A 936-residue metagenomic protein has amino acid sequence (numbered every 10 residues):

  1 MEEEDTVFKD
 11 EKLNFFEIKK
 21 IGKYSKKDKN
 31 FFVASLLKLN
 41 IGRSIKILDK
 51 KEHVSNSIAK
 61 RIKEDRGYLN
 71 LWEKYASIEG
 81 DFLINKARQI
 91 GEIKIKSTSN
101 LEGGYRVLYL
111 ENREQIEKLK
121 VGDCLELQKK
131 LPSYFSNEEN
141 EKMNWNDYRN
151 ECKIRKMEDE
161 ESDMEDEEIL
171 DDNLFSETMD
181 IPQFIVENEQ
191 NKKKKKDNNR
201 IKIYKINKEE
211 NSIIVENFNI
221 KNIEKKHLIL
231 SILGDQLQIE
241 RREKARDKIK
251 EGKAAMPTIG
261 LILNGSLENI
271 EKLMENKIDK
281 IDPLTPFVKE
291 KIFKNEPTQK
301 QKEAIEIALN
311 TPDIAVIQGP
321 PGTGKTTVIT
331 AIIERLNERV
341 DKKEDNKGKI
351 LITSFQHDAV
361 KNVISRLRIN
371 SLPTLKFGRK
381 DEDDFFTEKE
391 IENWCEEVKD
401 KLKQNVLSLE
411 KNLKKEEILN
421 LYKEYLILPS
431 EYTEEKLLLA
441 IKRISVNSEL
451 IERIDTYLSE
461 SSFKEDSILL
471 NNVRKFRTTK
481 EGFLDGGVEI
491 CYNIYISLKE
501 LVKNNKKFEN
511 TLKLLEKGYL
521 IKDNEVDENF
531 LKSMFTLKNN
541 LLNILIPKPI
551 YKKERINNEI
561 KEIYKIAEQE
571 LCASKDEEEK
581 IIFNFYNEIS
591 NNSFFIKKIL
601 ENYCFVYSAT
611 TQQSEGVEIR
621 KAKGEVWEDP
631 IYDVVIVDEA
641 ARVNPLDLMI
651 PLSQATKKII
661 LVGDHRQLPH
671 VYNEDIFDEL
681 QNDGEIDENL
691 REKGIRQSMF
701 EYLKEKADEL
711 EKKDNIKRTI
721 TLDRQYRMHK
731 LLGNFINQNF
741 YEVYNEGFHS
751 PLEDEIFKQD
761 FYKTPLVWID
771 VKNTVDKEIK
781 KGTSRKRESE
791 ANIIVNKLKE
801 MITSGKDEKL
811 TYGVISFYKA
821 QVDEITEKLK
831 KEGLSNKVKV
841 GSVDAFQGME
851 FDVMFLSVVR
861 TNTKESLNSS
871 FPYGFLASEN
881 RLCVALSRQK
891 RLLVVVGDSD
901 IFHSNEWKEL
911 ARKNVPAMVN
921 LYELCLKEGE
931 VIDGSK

Functional and structural regions predicted by a protein language model:
E3-P297, F385-E410, E416, N420-L421 (+4 more regions): Pre-ATPase regulatory/linker segments immediately N-terminal to the P-loop/RecA-like helicase/translocase core
E275-I281, F463-D633: Conserved helicase NTPase catalytic core signature
K280-E397, E588-F740, Y922-L926: ASCE P-loop NTPase helicase motor core
D345-D455, S459: P-loop NTPase motor core
V360-N362, D383-E388, L668-Y672, K730-L731 (+5 more regions): Switch/connector loops and helix/strand junctions flanking conserved nucleotide-binding motifs in nucleotide-processing
D675-I720, L829, T863-K936: Helicase C-terminal subdomain and adjacent C-terminal extension
T721-E800, M849-F851, V884-K890, V894-K936: Helicase-core coupling region on the C-terminal RecA-like lobe
K763-V894: Core RecA-like ATPase module of SF1/SF2 helicases and allied nucleic-acid translocases
